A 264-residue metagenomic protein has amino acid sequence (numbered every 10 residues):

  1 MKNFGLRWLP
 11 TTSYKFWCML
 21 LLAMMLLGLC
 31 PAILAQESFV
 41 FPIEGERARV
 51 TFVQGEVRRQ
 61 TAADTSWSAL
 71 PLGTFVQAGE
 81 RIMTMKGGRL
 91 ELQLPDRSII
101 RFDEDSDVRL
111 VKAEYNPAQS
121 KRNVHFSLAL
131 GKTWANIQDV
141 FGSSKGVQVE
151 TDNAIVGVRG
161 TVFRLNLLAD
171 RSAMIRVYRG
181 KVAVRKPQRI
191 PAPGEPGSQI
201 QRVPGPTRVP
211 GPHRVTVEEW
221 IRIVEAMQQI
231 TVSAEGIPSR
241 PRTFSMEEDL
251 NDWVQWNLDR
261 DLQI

Functional and structural regions predicted by a protein language model:
K2, S13-F16, C30-G45, S68-P71 (+7 more regions): C-terminal interaction modules
C18-L29: Bacterial N-terminal signal peptides
Q54-S66: Short beta-strand segments and strand-loop junctions that repeat across beta-rich extracellular domains
E80-T84: A short, solvent-exposed beta-strand micro-motif common in secreted/extracellular proteins
